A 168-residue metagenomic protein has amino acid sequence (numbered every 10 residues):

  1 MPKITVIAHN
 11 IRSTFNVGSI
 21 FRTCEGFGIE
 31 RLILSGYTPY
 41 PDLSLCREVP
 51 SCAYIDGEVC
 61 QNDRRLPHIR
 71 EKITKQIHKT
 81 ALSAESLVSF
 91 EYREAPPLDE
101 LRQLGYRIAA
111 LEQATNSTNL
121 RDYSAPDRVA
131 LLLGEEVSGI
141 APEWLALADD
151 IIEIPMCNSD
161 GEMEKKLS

Functional and structural regions predicted by a protein language model:
M1-S168: Post-transcriptional modification and biogenesis factors for structured RNAs of the translation apparatus
